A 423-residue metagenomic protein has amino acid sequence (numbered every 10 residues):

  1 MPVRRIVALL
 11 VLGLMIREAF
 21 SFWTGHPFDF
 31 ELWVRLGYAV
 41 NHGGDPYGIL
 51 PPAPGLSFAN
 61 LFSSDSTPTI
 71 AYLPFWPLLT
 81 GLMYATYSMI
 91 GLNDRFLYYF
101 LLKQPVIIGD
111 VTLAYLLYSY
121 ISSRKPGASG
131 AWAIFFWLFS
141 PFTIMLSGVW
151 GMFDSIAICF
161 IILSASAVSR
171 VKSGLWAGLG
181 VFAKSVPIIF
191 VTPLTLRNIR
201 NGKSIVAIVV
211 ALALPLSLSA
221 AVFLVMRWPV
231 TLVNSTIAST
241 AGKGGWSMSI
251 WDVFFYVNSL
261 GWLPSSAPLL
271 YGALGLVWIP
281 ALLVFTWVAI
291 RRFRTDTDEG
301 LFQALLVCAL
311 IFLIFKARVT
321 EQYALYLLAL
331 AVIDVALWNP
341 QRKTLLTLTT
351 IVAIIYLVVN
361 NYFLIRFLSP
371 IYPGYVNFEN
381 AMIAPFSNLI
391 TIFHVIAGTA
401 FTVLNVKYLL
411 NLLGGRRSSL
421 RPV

Functional and structural regions predicted by a protein language model:
M1-M248, L270-V423: Multi-pass membrane glycosyltransferase architecture that uses lipid-linked
I250-S266: Generic multipass alpha-helical transmembrane bundles of integral membrane proteins
